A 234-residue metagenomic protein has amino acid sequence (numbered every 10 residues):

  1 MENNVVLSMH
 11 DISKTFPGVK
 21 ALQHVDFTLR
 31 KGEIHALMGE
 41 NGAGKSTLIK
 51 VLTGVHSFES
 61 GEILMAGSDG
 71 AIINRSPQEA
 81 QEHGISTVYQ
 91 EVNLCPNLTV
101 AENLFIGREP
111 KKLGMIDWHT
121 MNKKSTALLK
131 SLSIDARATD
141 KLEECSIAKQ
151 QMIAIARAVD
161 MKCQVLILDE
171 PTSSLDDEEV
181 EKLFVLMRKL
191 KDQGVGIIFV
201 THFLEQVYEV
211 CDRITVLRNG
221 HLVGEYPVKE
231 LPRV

Functional and structural regions predicted by a protein language model:
E2-V234: Glycine-rich phosphate-binding loops of nucleotide-dependent enzymes
